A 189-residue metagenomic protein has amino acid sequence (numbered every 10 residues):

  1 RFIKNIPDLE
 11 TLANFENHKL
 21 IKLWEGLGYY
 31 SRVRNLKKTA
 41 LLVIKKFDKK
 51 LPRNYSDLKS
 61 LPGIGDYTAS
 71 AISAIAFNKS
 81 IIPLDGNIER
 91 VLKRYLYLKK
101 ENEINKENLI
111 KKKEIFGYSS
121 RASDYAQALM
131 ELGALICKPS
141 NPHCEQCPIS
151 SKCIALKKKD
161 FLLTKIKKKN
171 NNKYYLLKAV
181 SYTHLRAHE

Functional and structural regions predicted by a protein language model:
R1-H143, I149-I154, K158: Catalytic cores of DNA base-excision repair glycosylases
L163-Y182: Conserved N-terminal beta-strand and adjoining loop/helix that marks the start of the Nudix/MutT-like hydrolase domain
T183-H188: Conserved small/polar residues in nucleotide/adenosyl-binding loops
